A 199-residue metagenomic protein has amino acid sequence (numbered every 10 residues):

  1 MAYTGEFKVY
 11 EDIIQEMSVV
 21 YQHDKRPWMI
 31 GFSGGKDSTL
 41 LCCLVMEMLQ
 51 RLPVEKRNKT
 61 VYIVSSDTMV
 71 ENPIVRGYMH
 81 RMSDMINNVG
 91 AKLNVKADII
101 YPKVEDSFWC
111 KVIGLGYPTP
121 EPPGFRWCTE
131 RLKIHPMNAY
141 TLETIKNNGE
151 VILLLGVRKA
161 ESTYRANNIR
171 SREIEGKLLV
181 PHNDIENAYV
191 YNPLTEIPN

Functional and structural regions predicted by a protein language model:
M1-M29, K36-N199: Nucleotide-activated chemistry modules centered on ATP-dependent adenylation/adenylyltransferase
